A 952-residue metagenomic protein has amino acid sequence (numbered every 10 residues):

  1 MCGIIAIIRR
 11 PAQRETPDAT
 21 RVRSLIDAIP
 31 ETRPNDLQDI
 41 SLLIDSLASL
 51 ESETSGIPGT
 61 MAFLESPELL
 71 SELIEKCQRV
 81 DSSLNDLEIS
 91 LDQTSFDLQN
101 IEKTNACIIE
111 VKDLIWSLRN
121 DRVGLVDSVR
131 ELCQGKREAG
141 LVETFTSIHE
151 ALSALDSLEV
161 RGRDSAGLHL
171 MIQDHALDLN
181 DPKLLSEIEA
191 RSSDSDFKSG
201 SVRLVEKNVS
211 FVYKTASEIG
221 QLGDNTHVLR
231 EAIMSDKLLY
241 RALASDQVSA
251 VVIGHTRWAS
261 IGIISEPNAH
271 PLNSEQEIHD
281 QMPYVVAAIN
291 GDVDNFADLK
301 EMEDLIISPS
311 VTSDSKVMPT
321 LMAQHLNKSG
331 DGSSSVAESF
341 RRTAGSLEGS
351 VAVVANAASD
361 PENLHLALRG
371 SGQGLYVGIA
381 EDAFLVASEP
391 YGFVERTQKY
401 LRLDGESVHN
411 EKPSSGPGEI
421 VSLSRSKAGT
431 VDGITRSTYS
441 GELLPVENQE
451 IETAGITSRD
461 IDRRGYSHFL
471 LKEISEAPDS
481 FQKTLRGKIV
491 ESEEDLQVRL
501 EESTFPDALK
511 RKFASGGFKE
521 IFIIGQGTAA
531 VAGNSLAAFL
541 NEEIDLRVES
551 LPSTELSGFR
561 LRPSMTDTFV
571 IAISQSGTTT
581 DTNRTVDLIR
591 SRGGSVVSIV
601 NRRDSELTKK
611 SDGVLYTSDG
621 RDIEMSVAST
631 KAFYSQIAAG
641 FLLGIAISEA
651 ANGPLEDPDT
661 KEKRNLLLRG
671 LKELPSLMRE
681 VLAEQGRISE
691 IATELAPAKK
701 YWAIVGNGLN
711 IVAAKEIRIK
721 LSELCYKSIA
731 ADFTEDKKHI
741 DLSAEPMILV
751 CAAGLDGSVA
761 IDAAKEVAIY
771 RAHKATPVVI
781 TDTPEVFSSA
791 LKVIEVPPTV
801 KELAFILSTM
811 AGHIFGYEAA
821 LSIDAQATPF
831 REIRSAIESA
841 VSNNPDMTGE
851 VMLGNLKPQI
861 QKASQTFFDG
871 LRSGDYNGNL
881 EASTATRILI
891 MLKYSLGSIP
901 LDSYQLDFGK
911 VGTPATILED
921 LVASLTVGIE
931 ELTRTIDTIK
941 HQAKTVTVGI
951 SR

Functional and structural regions predicted by a protein language model:
M1-G517, V531, L682, I691: Conserved short alpha-helical segments that host acidic/polar catalytic motifs at enzyme active sites
I8, D360, S371-L375, A380-D382 (+3 more regions): A SIS-like phosphosugar-recognition module
